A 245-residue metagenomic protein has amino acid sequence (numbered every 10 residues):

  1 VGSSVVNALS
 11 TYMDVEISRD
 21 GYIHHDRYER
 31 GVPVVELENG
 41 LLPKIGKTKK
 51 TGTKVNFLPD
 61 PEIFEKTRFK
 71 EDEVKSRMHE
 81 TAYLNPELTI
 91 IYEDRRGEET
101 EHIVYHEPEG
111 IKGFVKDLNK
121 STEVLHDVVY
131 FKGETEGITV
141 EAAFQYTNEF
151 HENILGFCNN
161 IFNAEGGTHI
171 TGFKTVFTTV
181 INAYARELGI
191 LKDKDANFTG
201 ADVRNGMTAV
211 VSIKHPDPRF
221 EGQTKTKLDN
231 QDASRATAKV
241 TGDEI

Functional and structural regions predicted by a protein language model:
V1-D117: GHKL-type ATPase core
L42, D72, H79-T81, E87-Q223: GHKL/Histidine-kinase-like ATPase module
N56-L58, L155, K239: Surface-exposed beta-strand-to-loop junctions that form interaction patches on eukaryotic regulatory domains
F64, F162-E165, A233: Flexible beta-alpha connector loops of hexameric P-loop NTPases
R219-S234: Helical (often loop-to-helix) elements that flank the catalytic cores of nucleotide-handling enzymes
Q231-I245: Flexible helix-coil linker/hinge segments at domain or subdomain boundaries
